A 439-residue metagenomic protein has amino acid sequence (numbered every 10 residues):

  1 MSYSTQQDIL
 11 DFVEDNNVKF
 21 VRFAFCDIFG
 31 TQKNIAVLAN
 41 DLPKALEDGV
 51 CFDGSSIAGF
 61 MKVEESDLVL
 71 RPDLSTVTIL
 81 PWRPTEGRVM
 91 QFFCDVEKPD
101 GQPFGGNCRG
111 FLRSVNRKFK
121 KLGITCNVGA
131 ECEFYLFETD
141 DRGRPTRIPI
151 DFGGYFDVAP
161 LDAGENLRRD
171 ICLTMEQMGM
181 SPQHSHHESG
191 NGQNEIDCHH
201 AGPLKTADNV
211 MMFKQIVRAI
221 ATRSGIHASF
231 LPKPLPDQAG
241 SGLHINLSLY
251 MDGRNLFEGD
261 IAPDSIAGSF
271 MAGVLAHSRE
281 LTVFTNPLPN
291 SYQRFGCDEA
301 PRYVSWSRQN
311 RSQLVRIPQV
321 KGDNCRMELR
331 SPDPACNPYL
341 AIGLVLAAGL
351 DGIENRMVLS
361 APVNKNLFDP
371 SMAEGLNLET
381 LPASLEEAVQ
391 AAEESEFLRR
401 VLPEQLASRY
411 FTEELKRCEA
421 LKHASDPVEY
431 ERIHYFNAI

Functional and structural regions predicted by a protein language model:
M1-I439: Glycine-rich, acidic/polar active-site loops that bind/position phosphate-bearing ligands
